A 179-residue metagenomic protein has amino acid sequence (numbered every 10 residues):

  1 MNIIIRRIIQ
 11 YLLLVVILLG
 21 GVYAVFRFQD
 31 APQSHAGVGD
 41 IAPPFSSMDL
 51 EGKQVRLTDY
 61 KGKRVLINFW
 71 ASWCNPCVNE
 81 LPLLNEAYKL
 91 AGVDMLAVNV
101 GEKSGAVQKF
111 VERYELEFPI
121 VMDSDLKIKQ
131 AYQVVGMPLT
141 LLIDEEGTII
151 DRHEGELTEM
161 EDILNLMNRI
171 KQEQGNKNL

Functional and structural regions predicted by a protein language model:
M1-P44, D162: N-terminal targeting signals for export/organelle localization
P43-S46, R56, W70, L96 (+1 more regions): Conserved Rossmann-like nucleotide-binding pocket used by diverse enzymes that bind dinucleotide cofactors
P44, G92-V93, E117-F118: A generic structural signal for alpha->beta connector loops
P44-V65: A short beta-strand-turn-helix
K61, F69-E86: Conserved redox-active cysteine motifs that mediate thiol-disulfide chemistry, especially di-cysteine Cys-X(1-2)-Cys
L66-I67, M95, T140: Hydrophobic beta-strand anchors of alpha/beta hydrolase catalytic cores
V78-Y114, S124-A131: Structural microenvironment flanking redox-active thiols in thiol-disulfide oxidoreductases
K109-E117, S124-Q174, L179: Thiol/disulfide oxidoreductase modules built on the thioredoxin-like
